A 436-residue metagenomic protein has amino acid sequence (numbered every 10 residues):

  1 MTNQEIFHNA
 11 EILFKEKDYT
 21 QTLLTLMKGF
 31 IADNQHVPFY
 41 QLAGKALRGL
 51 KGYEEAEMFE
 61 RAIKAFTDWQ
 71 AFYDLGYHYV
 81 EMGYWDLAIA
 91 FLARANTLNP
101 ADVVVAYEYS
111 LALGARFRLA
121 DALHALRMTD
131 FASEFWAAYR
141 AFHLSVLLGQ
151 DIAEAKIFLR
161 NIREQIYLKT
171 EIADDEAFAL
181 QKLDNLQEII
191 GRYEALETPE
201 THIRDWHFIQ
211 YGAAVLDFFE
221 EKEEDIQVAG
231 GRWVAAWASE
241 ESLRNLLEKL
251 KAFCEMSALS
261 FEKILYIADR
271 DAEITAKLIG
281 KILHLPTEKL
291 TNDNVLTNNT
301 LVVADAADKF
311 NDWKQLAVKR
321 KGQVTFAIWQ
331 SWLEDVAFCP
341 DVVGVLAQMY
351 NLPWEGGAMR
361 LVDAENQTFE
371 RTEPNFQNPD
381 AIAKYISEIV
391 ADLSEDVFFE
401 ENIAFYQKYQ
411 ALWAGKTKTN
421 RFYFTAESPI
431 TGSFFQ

Functional and structural regions predicted by a protein language model:
M1-K17: N-terminal leader/linker segments that initiate helical-solenoid repeat arrays
K17, M27, A32-D33, P38-M58 (+2 more regions): PRPP-associated nucleotide enzymes
T22: Cysteine-nucleophile amide-bond enzymes
